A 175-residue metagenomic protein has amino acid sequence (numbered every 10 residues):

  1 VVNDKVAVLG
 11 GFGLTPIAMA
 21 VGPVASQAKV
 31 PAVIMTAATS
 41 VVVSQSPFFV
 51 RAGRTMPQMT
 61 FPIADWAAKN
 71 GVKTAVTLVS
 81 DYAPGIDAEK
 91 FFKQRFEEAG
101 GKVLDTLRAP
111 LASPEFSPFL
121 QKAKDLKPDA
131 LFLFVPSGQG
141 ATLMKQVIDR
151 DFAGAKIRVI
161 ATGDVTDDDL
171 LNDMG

Functional and structural regions predicted by a protein language model:
V1-V2, A68, K124, N172-D173: Non-catalytic positions within long, well-ordered alpha-helices that form the structural scaffold/packing of enzyme
V1-V43, A109-F116, A141: Beta-alpha junction/loop-to-helix N-cap segments that form part of ligand/metal-binding clefts
V2-G13, V33-M35, V76-V79, K127-S137 (+2 more regions): Periplasmic-binding protein-like
M19, G85, A141, D169-L170: Glycine/Thr-rich phosphate-binding loops of Rossmann-like dinucleotide-binding domains
A28-P31, G101, A153-I157: A short helix->loop->beta-strand "cap" motif at the edges of active sites that frequently abuts
A28-V30, S44-F49, N172-G175: Ligand-binding "clamshell"
T39-V42, P47-D151: Extracellular/periplasmic Venus flytrap/periplasmic-binding protein
V147-G175: Extracellular/periplasmic periplasmic-binding protein-like sensory domains
